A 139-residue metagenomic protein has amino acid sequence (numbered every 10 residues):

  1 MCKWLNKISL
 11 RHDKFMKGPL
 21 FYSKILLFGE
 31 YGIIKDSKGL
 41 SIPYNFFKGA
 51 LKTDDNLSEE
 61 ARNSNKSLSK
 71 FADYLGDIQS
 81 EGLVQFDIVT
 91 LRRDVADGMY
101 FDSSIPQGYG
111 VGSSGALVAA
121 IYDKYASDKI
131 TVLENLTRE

Functional and structural regions predicted by a protein language model:
D13-V111, D123-N135: ATP-binding N-lobe of GHMP and related small-molecule kinases
S114: Short, conserved phosphate/pyrophosphate- and ester-handling motifs at nucleotide-, phospho-/glycolipid
L117-A120: A generic, well-ordered mixed alpha/beta core segment in the N-terminal half of proteins
R138-E139: Loop-centered beta-sheet repeat module
